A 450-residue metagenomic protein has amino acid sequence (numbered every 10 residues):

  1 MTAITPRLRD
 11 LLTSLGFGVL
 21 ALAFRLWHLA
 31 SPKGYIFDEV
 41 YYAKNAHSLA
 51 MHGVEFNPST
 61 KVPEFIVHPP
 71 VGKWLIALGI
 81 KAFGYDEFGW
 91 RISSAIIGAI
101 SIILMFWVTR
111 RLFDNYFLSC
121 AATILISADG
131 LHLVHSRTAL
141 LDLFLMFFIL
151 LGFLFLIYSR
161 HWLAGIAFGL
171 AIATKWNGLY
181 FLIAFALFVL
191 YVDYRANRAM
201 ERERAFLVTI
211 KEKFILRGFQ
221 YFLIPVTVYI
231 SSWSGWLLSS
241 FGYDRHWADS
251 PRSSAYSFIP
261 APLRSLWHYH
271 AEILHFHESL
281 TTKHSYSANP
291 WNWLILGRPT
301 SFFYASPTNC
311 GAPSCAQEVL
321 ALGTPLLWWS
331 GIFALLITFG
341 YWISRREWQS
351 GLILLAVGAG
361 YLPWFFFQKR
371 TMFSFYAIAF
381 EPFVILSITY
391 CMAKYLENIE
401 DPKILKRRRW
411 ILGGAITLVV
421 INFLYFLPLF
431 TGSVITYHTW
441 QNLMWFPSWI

Functional and structural regions predicted by a protein language model:
T2-A3, D193-N197, E203-Y221, P225-I230 (+3 more regions): Transmembrane helical bundles and short interhelical boundary loops of multi-pass, membrane-embedded
D10, F17, M105-A128, H161-L163 (+1 more regions): Transmembrane-helix signature of polytopic, membrane-embedded enzymes that assemble or transfer cell-envelope glycans
F17-A21, A122-S127, V134, L154 (+2 more regions): Short helix- or helix-capping micro-motifs that position conserved polar/aromatic residues at function-defining sites
F24-H28, V40-W74, L78: Extracytosolic helix-loop segments that constitute the early lumenal/periplasmic catalytic or substrate-binding loops
S31-H52, L216, V226-N292, L296 (+1 more regions): Aromatic-rich transmembrane-lumenal/periplasmic boundary elements in polytopic membrane proteins
I36, S94, L131-D142: Short acidic/glycine- and proline-prone juxtamembrane loop motifs at membrane-interface regions of multi-pass membrane
F88, I92-F113, L151, I337: Transmembrane-helix motifs of polytopic, lipid-linked glycan transferases
L104-F106, F144-F168, A186, V192 (+1 more regions): Specific aromatic-rich, kink-prone transmembrane helix
